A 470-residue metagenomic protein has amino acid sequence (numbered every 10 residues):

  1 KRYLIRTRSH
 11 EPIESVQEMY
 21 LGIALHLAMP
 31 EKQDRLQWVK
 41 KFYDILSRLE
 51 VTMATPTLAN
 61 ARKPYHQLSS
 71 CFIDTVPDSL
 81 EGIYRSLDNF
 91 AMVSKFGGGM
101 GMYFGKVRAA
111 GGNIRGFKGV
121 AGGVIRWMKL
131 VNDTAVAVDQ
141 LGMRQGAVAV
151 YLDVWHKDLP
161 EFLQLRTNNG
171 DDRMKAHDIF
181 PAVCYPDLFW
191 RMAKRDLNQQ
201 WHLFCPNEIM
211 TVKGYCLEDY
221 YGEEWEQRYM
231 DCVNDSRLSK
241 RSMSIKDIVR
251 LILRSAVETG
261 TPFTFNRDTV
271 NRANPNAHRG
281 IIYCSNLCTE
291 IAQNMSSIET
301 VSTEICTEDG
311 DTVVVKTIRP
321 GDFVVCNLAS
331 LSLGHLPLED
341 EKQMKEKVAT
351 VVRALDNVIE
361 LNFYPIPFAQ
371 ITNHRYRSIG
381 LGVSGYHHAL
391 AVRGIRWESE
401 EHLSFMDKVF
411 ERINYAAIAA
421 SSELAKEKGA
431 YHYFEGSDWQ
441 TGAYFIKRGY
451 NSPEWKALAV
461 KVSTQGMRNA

Functional and structural regions predicted by a protein language model:
K1-A470: Extended catalytic cores of very large enzyme megasubunits
